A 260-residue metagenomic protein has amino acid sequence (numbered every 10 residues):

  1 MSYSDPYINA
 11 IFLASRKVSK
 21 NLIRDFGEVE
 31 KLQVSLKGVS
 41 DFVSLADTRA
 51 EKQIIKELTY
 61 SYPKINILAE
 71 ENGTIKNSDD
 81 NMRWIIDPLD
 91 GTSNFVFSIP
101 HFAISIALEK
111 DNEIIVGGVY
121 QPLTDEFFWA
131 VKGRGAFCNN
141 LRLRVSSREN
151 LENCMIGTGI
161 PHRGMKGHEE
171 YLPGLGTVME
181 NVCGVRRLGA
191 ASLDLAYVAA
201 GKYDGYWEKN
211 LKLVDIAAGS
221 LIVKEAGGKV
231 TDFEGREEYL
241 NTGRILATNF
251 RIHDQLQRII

Functional and structural regions predicted by a protein language model:
M1-L89, R251, R258: N-terminal subdomain of lithium-sensitive/metallo-dependent phosphomonoesterases centered on the IMPase/IPPase/PAP
L22, D47, L58, T92 (+6 more regions): Residue-level signal for inorganic ion chemistry
V29, F102, A130-R134, K224 (+1 more regions): A short, compositionally biased
S35, K76-S78, W129, S147-N150 (+1 more regions): Solvent-exposed alpha-helices and their adjacent loops that cap or buttress functional pockets in soluble metabolic
T48, K52, E71, P88-G91 (+7 more regions): Generic detector of well-ordered alpha-helical packing
S78-F137: DPxDG-like acidic metal-binding loop motif
R144-I260: An extended, acidic
